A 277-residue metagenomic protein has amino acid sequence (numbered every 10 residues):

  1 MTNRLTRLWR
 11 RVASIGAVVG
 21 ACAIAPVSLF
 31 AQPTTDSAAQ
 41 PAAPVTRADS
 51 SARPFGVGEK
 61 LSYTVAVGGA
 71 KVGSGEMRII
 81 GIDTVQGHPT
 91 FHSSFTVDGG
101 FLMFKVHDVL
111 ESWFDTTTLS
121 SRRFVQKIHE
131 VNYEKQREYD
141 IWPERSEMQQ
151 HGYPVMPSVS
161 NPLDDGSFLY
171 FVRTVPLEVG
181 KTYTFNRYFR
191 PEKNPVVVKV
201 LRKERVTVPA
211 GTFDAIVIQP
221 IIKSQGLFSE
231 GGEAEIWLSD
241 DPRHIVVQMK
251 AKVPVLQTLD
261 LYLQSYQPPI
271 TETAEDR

Functional and structural regions predicted by a protein language model:
M1-R10: N-terminal secretory signal peptides that target proteins for export/translocation
L5, L29-A31: N-terminal export/targeting signal detector
W9-G16, M249: Intrinsically disordered, low-complexity segments enriched in polar/charged small residues
A13-S28: Bacterial N-terminal signal peptides
I15, V19, V67-G68, Q86 (+2 more regions): Feature targets compositionally biased, intrinsically disordered low-complexity regions with long contiguous runs
A23, F30, A38-P41, P154 (+3 more regions): Compositionally biased, intrinsically disordered/low-complexity regions enriched for serine, proline and threonine
P33-P143, V175-R277: Acidic, serine/threonine-rich low-complexity disordered tracts
Y133-V175: Hydrophobic, well-structured mid-protein blocks that either form specific transmembrane helices
